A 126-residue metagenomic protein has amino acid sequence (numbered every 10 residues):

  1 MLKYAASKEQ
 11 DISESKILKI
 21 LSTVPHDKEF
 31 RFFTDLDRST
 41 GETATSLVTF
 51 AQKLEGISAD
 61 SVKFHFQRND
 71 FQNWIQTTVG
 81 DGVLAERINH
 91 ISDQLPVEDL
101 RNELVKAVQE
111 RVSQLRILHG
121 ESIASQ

Functional and structural regions predicted by a protein language model:
M1-Q126: Terminal, compositionally biased segments used for targeting/anchoring and flexible tails
